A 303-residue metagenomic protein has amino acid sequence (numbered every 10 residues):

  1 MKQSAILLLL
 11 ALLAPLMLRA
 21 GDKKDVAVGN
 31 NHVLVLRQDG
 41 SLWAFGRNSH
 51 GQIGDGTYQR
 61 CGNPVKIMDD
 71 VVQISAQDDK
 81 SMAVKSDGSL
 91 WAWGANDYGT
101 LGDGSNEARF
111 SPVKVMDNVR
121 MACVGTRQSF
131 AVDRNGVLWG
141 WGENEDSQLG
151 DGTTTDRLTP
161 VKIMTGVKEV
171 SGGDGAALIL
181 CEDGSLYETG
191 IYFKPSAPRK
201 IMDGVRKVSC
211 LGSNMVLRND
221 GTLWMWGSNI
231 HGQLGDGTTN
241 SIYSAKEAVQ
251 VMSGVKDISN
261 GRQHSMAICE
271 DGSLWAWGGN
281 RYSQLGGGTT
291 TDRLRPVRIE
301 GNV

Functional and structural regions predicted by a protein language model:
S4-A11, L18-V303: Eukaryote-biased RCC1-like beta-propeller repeat architecture
